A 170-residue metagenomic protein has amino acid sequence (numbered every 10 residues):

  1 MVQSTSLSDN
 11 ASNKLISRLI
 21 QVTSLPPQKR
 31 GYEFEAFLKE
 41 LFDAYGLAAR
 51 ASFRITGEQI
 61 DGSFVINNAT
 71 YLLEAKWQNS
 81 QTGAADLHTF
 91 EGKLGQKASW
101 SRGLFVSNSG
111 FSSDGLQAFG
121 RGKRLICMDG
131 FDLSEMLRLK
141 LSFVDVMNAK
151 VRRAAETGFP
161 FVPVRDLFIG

Functional and structural regions predicted by a protein language model:
M1-G170: Mixed-charge (Asp/Glu-Lys/Arg
